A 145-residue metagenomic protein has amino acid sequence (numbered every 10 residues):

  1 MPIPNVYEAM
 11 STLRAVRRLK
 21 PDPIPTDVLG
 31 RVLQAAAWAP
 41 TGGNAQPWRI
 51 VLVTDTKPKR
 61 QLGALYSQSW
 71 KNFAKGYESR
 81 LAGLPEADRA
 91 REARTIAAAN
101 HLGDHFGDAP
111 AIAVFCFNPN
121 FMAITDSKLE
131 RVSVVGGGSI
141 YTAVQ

Functional and structural regions predicted by a protein language model:
M1-G30, Q46, K57: Specificity-determining recognition surfaces
E8, Q34, G63-S67: Generic alpha-helical structural context detector
L29-A37: A structural motif
A37-A45: Glycine-rich phosphate/pyrophosphate-binding beta-alpha loops
N44-P47, G107-A109: Short, basic and Ser/Thr-rich N-terminal targeting/leader segments
L52-I140: Glycine/small-residue-rich phosphate/adenosyl-binding loop
V144-Q145: Acidic, metal-associated active-site segment
